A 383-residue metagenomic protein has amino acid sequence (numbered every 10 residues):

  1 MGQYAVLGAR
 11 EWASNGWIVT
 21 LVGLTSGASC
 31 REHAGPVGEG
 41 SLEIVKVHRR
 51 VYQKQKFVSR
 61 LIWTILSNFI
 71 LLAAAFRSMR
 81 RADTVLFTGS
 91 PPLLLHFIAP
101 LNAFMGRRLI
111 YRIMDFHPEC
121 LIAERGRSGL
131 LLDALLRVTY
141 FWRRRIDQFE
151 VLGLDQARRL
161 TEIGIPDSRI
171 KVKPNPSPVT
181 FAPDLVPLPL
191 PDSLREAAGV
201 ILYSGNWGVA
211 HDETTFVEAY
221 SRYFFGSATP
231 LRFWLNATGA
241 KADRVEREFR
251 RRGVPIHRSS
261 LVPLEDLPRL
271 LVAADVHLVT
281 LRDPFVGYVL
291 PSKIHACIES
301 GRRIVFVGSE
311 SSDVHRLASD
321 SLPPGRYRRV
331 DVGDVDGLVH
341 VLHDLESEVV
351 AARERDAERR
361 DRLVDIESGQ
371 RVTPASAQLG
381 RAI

Functional and structural regions predicted by a protein language model:
M1-P36, Y223-F225, Q370, P374-A377 (+1 more regions): N-terminal subdomain of nucleotide-sugar transferases
T25, D155, K173-P176: Carbohydrate-associated surface elements
F69, F76, R81, L93-H96 (+2 more regions): Membrane-proximal helix-turn-helix segments that form the acceptor-binding/catalytic region of lipid-linked
L136, Y140-R169, A240: A short, active-site helix/loop in glycosyltransferases that binds the activated sugar's phosphate group
E150, D192-H211, F216-S221: Conserved donor-binding/catalytic core segment of Leloir-type glycosyltransferases
T161, S168-V172, S177-D192, A197 (+2 more regions): Acidic anion/phosphate-binding donor-loop and adjacent secondary structure in glycosyltransferase catalytic cores
A198, A242-P268, L322: Nucleotide-activated donor-binding/catalytic signature segment of Leloir-type glycosyltransferases, i.e., the conserved
H211, L261-L270, H277-I298, I304-R316: Nucleotide-sugar-dependent
